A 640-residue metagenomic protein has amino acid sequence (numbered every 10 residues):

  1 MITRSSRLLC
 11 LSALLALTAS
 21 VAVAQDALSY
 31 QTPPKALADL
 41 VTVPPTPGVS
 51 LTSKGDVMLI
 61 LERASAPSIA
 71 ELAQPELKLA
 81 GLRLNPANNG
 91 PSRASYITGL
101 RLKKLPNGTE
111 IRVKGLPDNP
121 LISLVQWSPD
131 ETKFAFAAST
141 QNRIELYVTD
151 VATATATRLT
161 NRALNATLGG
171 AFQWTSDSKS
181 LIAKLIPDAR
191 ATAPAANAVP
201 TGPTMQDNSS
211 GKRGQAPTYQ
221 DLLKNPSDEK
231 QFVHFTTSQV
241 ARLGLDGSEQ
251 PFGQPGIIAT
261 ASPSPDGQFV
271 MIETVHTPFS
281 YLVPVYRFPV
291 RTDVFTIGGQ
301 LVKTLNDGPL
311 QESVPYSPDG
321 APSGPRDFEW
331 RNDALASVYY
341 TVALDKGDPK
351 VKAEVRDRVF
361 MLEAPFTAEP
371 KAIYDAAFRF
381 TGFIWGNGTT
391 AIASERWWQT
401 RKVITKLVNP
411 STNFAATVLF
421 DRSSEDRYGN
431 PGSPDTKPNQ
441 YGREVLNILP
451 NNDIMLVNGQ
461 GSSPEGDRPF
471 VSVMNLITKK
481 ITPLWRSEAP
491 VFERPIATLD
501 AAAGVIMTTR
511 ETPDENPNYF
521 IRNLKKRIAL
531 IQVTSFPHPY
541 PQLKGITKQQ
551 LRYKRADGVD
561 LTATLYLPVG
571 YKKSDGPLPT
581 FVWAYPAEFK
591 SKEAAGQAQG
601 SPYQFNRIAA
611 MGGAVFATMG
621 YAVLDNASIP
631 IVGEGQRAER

Functional and structural regions predicted by a protein language model:
M1-L11: Bacterial N-terminal signal peptides that target proteins for export
C10-S20: Bacterial N-terminal signal peptides
A24-P45, L102-I122, T149-L168, A198-V199 (+8 more regions): Multi-bladed beta-propeller domains
S50-T52, W127-S128, W174-T175, S264 (+4 more regions): Structural signature of eukaryotic scaffold interfaces centered on beta-propeller domains
M58, E131-A135, S178-I182, G267-V270 (+4 more regions): Hydrophobic beta-strand positions that form the internal "hydrophobic ladder" of WD40/Gbeta-like beta-propeller blades
A64-R101, I186-A241, H276, S280-F360 (+3 more regions): Predominantly five- to eight-bladed beta-propeller fold
L116-L124, Q141-S227, S313, G324-P325: Asp-box/WD-like beta-propeller blade repeats and closely related beta-sheet repeat scaffolds
H276-F279, P325, D333-L335, A353 (+5 more regions): Serine-hydrolase catalytic core recognition
